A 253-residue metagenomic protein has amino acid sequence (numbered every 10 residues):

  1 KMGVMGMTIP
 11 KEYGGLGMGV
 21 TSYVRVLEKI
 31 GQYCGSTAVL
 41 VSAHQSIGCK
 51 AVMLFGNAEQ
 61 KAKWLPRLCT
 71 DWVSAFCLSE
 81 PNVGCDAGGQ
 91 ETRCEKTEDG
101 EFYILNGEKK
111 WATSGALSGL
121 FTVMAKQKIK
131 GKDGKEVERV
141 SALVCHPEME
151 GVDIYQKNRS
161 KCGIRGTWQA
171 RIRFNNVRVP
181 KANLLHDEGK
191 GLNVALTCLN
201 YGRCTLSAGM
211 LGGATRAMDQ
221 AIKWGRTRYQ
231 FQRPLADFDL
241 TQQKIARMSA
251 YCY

Functional and structural regions predicted by a protein language model:
G3, P10, V26, N57 (+6 more regions): Buried hydrophobic positions in well-ordered alpha/beta secondary-structure cores of metabolic enzymes
V4-D71, A112-L120, C252: Internal helix-loop-helix
L27-G31, A125, C145-E150, N176-V179: Short Ser/Thr-interspersed hydrophobic loop/turn segments at strand-loop and sheet-helix junctions that line or gate
T70-L78: A short, Trp-centered hydrophobic/proline-enriched beta-strand micro-motif
N82-C85, W111-S114, G134, K161-W168: Short Gly/Pro-enriched turn/cap motifs at secondary-structure boundaries
T92-K96: A structural signal for short hydrophobic beta-strand segments in well-ordered beta-sheet cores
E101-F102, N106-Y155: A short core secondary-structure module
I154-Y253: Glycine-rich beta->alpha junctions and the first turn(s) of the following alpha-helix
